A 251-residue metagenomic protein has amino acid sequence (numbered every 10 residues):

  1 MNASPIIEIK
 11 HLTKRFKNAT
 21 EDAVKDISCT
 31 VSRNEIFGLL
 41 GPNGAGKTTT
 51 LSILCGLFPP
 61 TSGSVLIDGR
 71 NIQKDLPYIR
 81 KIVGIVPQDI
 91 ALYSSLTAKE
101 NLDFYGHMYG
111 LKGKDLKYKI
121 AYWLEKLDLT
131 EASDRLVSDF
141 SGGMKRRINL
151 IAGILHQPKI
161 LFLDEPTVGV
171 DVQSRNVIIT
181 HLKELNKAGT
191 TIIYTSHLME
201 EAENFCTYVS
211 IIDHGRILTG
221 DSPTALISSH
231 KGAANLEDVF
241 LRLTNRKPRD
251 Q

Functional and structural regions predicted by a protein language model:
N2-I6, T13-D26, R33, L76: A short, flexible loop at the N-terminus of ABC-type nucleotide-binding domains that lies
G63-K74, Y78-I79: Conserved ABC transporter NBD signature motif
S95, L136-F140: Conserved ABC ATPase signature
D103, H107, K114-A132: Conserved ABC ATPase "signature" region
L161-E165: Catalytic Walker B motif of ABC-type/P-loop ATPase nucleotide-binding domains
G220-D221: ABC ATPase "signature
